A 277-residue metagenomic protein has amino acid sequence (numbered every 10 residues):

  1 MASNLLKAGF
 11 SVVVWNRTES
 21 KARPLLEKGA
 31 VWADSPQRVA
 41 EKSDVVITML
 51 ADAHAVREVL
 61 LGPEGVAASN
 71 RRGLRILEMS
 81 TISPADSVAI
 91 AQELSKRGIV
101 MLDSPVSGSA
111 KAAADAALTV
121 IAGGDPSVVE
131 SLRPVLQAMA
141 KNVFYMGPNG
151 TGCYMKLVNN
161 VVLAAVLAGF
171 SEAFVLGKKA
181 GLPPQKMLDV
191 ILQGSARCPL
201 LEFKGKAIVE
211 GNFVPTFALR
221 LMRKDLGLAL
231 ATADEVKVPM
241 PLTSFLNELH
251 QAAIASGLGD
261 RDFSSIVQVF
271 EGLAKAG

Functional and structural regions predicted by a protein language model:
M1-T48, L74, A110: NAD(P)+-binding Rossmann beta1-loop-alpha1 motif at the extreme N-terminus of oxidoreductases
R17-T18, D52, D125: Residues in the short beta-alpha loop(s) of Rossmann-like NAD(P)-binding domains
L50-G62: Glycine/threonine-rich flexible loop motifs
A67-D86: ADP-ribose/adenylate-binding Rossmann-like module
T81-A164: Rossmann-fold dinucleotide-binding core
D115-G123, F144, P148-A180, I191-F203 (+1 more regions): Active-site-proximal catalytic alpha-helix in oxidoreductases
N149, C153, R197-F263, G277: Interdomain hinge/lid region at the active-site interface of Rossmann-like NAD(P)-dependent oxidoreductases
